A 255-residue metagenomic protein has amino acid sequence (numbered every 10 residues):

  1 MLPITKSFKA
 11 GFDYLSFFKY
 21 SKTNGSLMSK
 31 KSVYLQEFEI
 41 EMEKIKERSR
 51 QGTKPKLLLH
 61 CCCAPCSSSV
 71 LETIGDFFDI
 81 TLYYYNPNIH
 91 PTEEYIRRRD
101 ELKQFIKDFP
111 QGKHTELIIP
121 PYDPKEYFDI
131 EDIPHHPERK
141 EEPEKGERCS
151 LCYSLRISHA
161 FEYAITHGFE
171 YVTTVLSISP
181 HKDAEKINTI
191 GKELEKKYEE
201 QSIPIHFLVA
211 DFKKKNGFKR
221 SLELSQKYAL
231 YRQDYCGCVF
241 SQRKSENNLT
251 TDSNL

Functional and structural regions predicted by a protein language model:
M1-L27: N-terminal amphipathic/basic-hydrophobic helices that include classical n-h-c signal peptides and signal-anchor
D13, G25-E72, F77-L255: Nucleotide-activated chemistry modules centered on ATP-dependent adenylation/adenylyltransferase
